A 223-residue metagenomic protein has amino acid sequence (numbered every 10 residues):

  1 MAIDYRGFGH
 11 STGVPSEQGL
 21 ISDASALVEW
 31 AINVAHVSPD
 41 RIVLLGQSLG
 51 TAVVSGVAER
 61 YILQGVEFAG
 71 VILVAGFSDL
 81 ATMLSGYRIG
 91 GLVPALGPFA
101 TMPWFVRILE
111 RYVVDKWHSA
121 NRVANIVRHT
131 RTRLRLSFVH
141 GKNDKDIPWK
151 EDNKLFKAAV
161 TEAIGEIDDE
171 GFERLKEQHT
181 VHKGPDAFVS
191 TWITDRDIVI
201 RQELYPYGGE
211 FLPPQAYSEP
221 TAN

Functional and structural regions predicted by a protein language model:
M1-W30, A52: Membrane-embedded segments
D4-F8, F77, G208: Short beta-to-alpha linker loops that shape the active-site pocket of alpha/beta-hydrolase fold enzymes
H36-S48: Alpha/beta-hydrolase fold nucleophile elbow
L44-G46, V74, V139: Short beta-strand immediately N-terminal to the catalytic nucleophile in serine-hydrolase-like folds
G46-G56, D146: Glycine-rich nucleophile elbow surrounding the catalytic serine of serine-hydrolase chemistry
G56-N121: Hydrolase active-site cap/lid region
T130-T132, S137-D144: Short beta-strand/loop motif that positions the catalytic acidic residue of the alpha/beta-hydrolase fold
D146-N223: C-terminal catalytic histidine-bearing segment of alpha/beta-hydrolase fold enzymes
